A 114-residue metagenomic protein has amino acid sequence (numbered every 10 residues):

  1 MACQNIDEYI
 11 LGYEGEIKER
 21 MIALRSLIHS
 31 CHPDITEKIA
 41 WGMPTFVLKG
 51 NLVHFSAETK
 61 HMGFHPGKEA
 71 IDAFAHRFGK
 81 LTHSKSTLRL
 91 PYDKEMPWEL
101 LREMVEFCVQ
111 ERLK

Functional and structural regions predicted by a protein language model:
M1-K114: Charge-dense, helix-prone N-terminal extensions
